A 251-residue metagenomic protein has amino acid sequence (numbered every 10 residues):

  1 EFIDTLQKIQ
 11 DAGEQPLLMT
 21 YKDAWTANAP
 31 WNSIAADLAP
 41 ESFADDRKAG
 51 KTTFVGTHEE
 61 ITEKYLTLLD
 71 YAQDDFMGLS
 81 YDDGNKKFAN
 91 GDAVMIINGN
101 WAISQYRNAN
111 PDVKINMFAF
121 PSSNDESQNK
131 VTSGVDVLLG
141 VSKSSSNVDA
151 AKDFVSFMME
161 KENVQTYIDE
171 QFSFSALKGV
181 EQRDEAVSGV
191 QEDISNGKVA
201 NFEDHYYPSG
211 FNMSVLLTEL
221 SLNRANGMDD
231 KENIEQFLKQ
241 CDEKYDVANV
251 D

Functional and structural regions predicted by a protein language model:
E1-I3, F76-A89: Short helix-initiation/N-cap motifs at beta->coil->alpha
I3-A49, A93: Extracytoplasmic/periplasmic solute-binding protein
L6-K8, K48-M77, D242: Glycine-centered hinge/linker elements that transmit conformational signals in sensory and ligand-binding systems
L18, V94-G99, N116: Paired acidic/hydrophobic, glycine-rich loop segments that form the ligand-binding mouth/hinge of periplasmic-binding
T20, Y81, N98-I103, V135-V137: Beta->alpha turn/N-cap motifs
L38-E60, N108-A109, S122-K130, Q182 (+1 more regions): Short, solvent-exposed loop/beta-turn-alpha elements that line the ligand-binding surface or hinge of extracytoplasmic
D70, N108-Q171: Extracytoplasmic/periplasmic substrate-recognition and gating elements
Q165, V199-D251: Conserved C-terminal helix/tail region of periplasmic/extracytoplasmic solute-binding proteins
